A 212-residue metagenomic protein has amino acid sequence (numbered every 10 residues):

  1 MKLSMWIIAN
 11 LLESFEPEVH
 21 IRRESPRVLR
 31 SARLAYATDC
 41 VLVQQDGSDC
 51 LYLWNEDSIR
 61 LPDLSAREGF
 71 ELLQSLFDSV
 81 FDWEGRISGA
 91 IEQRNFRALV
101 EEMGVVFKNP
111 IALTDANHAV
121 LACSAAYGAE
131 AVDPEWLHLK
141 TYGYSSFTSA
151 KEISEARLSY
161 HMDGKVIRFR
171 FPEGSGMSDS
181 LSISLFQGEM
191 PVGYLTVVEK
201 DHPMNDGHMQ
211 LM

Functional and structural regions predicted by a protein language model:
M1-M212: Alpha-helical/coil-rich non-catalytic "connector" segments in signaling and regulatory proteins
